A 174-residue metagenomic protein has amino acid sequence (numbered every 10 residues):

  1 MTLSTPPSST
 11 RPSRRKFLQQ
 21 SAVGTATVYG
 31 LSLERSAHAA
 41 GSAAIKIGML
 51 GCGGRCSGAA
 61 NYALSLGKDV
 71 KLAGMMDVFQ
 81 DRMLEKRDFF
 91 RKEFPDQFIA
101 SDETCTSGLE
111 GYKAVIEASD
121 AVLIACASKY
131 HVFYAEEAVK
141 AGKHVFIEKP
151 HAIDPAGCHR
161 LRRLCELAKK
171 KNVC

Functional and structural regions predicted by a protein language model:
S4-T25: N-terminal secretory signal peptides and thylakoid transit peptides that target proteins across membranes
G24-P95: N-terminal Rossmann-like dinucleotide-binding module
A43-I45, K68-K71, S119-V122, A141-H144 (+1 more regions): Loop/turn elements at helix/coil->beta-strand transitions in domains of secreted/extracellular proteins
G58, D81-E85, A114, Y130-Y134 (+2 more regions): Extracytoplasmic/secreted proteins, especially bacterial periplasmic and envelope-associated proteins
F94-I124: A structured beta-alpha segment of the ubiquitous adenosine-cofactor-binding alpha/beta core
A114-F133, F146, I153: Rossmann-like NAD(P)-binding element
V132-C174: Beta-strand-loop-alpha-helix segment that lines the small-molecule cofactor/substrate pocket of alpha/beta enzymes
